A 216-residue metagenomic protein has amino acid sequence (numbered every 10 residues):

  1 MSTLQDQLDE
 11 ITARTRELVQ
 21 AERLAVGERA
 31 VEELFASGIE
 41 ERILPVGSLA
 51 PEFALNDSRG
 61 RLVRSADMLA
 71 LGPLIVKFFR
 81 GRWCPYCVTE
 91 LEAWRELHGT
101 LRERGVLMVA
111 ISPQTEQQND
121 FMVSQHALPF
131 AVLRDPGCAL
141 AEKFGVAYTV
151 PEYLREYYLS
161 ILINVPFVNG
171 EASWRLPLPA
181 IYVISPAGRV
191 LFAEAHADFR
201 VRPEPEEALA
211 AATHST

Functional and structural regions predicted by a protein language model:
M1-L49: N-terminal targeting signals for export/organelle localization
E28-L34, L154-N164, T213-T216: Short, positively charged
E32-P73: Long amphipathic N-terminal alpha/beta scaffold segment
S48-L49, P73, L176-L178, R202: Short, small/polar residue-rich loop motifs at catalytic or cofactor-binding pockets
S65-E90, W94: Short active-site neighborhood of thiol/selenol oxidoreductases, capturing the structured segment around
E90-K143: Structural microenvironment flanking redox-active thiols in thiol-disulfide oxidoreductases
D135-V201: Thiol/selenol-based redox catalytic cores and closely related redox-interacting motifs
A197-S215: A short, polar/charged loop-to-alpha-helix boundary motif
